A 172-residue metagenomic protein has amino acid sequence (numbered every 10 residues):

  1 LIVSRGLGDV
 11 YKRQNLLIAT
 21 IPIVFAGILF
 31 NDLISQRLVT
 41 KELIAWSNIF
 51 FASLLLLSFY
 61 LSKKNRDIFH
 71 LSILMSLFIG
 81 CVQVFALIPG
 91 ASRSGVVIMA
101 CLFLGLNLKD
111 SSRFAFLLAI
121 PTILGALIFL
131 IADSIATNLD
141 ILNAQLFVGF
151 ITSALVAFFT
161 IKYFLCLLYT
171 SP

Functional and structural regions predicted by a protein language model:
L1-Y11, Y169-P172: Single conserved hydrophobic/aromatic residue that forms the stacking wall/gate of nucleotide- or nucleobase-binding
S4-R5, I123-L142: Membrane-interface helix-cap regions at the ends of transmembrane helices in multi-pass membrane proteins
I18, P22, A26, W46 (+6 more regions): Lipid-exposed faces of alpha-helical membrane segments in multi-pass integral membrane proteins
I21, F25-H70: Helix-loop-helix hairpins and the membrane-proximal interhelical loops of multi-pass alpha-helical transport proteins
V39-L43, I135-V148: Juxtamembrane helix-entry segments on the extracytoplasmic side of multipass membrane proteins
I68-A86: Small-residue-enriched transmembrane helix starts and helix-helix packing motifs in multi-pass inner-membrane proteins
V82, G95-L118: Interfacial segments of multi-pass membrane proteins
F158-S171: Interfacial loop-to-transmembrane junctions
